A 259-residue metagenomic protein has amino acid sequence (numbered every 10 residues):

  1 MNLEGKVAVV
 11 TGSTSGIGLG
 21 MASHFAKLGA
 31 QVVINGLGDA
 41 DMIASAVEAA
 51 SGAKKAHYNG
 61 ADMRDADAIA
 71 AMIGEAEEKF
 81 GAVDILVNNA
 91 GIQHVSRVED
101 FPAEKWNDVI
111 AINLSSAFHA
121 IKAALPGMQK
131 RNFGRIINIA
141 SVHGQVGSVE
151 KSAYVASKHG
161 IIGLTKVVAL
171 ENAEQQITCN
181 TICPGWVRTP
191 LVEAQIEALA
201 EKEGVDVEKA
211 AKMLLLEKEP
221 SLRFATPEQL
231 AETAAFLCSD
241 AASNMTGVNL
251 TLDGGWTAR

Functional and structural regions predicted by a protein language model:
V7, T14-S15: Conserved glycine-rich cofactor-binding loop
L28-I43: Conserved glycine-rich Rossmann-like NAD(P)H-binding loop of the short-chain dehydrogenase/reductase
R97-V98, K105-I110, I136, L215: Substrate-binding pocket helix/loop in short-chain dehydrogenase/reductase
I121, S157, T165: Active-site helix of classical SDR
S141: Residue(s) in the substrate-gating loop at a strand-loop-helix junction that position the organic substrate next
V146, A234-A235, T246-R259: Short C-terminal tail/terminal secondary-structure segment of NAD(P)H-dependent dehydrogenase/reductase domains
A173, T178, M245-G247: Short, small/polar-rich loop/turn modules that mediate ligand/substrate recognition or access, typified
